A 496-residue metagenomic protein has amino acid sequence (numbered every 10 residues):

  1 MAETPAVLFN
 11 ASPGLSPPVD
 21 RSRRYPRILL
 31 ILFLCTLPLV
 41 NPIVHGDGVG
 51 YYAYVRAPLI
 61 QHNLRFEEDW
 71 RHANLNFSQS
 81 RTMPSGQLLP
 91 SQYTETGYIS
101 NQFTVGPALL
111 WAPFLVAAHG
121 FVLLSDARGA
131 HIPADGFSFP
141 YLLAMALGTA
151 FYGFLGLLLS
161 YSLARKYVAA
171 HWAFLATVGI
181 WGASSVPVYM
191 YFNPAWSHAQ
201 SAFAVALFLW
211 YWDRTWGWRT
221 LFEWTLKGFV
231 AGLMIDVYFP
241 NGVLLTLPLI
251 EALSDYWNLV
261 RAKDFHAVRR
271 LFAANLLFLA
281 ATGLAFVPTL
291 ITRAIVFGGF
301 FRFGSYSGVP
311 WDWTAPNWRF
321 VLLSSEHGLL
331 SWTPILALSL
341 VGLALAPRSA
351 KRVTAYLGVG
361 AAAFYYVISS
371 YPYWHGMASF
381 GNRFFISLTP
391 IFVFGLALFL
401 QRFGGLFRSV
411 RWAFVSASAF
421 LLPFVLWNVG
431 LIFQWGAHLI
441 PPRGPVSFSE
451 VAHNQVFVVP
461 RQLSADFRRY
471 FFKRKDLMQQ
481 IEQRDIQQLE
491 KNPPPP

Functional and structural regions predicted by a protein language model:
M1-L39, I43, M145, L155 (+5 more regions): Start-transfer (signal-anchor) and selected internal transmembrane alpha helices of multi-pass inner/ER membrane
R21-L30, A173-F174, T246, L276-G283 (+3 more regions): Signature aromatic-anchored transmembrane alpha helix within multi-pass, membrane-resident enzymes that catalyze glycan
R23-L30, L123-D135, L155-S184, F203 (+3 more regions): Transmembrane-helix signature of polytopic, membrane-embedded enzymes that assemble or transfer cell-envelope glycans
F33-C35, V55, A176-V178, F222-Y238 (+2 more regions): Membrane-interface alpha helices of multi-pass inner-membrane proteins
A73-T96, S100-Q102, A262-L276, L290 (+3 more regions): Membrane-lumen/periplasm interface segments of multi-pass, membrane-embedded glycan/lipid transferases
A130-L157, H171-A202, L207, Y211 (+1 more regions): Aromatic- and kink-enriched transmembrane "portal" helix at the membrane-lumen/periplasm boundary that abuts
Q200-A231, P248, I391-G395: Specific aromatic-rich, kink-prone transmembrane helix
V243-G283, L340-A350, F394: Perimembrane helix-loop-helix junctions
